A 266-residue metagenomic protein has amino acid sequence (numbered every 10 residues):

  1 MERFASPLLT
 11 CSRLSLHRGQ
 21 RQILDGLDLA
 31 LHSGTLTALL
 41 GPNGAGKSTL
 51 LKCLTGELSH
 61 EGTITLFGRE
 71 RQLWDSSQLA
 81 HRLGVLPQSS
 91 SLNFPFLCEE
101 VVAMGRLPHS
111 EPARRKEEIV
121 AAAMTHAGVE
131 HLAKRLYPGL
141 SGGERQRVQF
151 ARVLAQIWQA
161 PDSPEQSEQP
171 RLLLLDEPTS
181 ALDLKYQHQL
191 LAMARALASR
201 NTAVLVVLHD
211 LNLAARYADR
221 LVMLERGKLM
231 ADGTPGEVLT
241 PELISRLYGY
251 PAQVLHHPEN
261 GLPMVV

Functional and structural regions predicted by a protein language model:
L9, L24-G26: Conserved structural motif at the start of ABC-family nucleotide-binding domains
L40-P42: The feature captures the beta-strand-to-loop junction immediately N-terminal to the Walker
T55: Helix-to-loop junction immediately C-terminal to a conserved catalytic motif
G62-E70: Conserved ABC transporter NBD signature motif
E70-G84, F94: ABC ATPase NBD coupling module
R115-L132, D162-S167: Conserved ABC ATPase "signature" region
P241, S245-V266: ABC ATPase nucleotide-binding domains
